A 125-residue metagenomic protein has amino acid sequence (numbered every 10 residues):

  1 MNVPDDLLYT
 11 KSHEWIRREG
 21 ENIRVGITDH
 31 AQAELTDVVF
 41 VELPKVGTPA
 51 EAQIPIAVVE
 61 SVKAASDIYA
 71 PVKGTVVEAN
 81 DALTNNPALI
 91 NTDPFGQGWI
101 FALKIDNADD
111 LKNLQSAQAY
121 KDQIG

Functional and structural regions predicted by a protein language model:
M1-V58, A88, T92-G125: Acidic, low-complexity mobile loops and tails
N22, K73-T75: Structural motif
D29, K63, V72: A short beta-strand motif that forms part of the nucleic acid-binding face of small beta-barrel RNA-binding folds
E42, A65-I68: Composition-driven detection of intrinsically disordered, low-complexity segments
S61-A64, D81: Short, conserved catalytic or interaction motifs in soluble domains
D67-P71, K104: Histidine- and aromatic-rich ligand-binding microenvironments
V76-T92: Short, charge-rich, low-complexity interaction segments located in flexible loops at or near secondary-structure
